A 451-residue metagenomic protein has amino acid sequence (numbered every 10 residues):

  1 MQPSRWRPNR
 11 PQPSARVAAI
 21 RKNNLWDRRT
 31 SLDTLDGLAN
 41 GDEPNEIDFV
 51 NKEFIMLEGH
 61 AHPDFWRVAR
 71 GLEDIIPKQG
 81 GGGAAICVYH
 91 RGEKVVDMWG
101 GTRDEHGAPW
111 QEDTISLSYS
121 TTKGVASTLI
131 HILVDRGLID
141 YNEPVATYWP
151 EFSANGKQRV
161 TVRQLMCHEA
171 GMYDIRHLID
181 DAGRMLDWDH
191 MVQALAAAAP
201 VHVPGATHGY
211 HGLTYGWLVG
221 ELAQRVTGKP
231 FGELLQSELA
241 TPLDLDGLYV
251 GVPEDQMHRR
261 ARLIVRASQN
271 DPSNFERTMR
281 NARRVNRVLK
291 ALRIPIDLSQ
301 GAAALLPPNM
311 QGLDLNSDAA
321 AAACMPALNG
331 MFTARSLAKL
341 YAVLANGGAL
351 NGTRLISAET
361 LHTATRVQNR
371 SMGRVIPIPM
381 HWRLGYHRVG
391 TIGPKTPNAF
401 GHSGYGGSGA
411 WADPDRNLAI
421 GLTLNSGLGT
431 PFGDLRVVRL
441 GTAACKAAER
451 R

Functional and structural regions predicted by a protein language model:
E58-Y119, D140-E143: Short, conserved catalytic-motif segment at the N-terminal edge
W66-E73, G92, I115-E143, V219-Q224 (+2 more regions): Active-site SXXK
Q111-D113, A198-G205, Y215-L218, S317-P326: Flexible glycine/proline-enriched surface loops and loop-helix/loop-strand junctions
E112, L117-T121, V125, D135-H177 (+4 more regions): Active-site helix/loop module of the DD-peptidase/beta-lactamase fold, centered on the serine-lysine SxxK catalytic
H168, Y215-L222, L328-L350, S408-N425: Active-site-proximal alpha-helical segments within enzyme catalytic domains
V265-A334, T363-D415, R450-R451: Active-site Gly/Thr loop motif
M325, N346, T365-M372, T430-R451: Short, gly/Ser/Thr-rich active-site loops of penicillin-recognizing serine hydrolases
